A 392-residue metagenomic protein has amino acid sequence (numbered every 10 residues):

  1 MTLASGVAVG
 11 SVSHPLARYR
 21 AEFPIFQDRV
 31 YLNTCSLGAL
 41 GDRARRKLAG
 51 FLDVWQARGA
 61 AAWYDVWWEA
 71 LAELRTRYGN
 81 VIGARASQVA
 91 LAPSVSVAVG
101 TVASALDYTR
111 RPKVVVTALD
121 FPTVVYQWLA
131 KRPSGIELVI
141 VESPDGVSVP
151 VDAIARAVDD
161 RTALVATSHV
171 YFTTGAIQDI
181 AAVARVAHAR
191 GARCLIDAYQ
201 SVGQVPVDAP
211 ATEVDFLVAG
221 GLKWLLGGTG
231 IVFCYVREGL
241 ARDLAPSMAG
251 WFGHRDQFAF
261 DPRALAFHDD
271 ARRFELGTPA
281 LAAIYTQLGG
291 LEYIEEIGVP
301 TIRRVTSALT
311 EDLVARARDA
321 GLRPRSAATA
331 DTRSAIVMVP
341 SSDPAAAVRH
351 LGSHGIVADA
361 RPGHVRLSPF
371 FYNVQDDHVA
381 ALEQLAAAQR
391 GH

Functional and structural regions predicted by a protein language model:
M1-H392: Pyridoxal 5′-phosphate
